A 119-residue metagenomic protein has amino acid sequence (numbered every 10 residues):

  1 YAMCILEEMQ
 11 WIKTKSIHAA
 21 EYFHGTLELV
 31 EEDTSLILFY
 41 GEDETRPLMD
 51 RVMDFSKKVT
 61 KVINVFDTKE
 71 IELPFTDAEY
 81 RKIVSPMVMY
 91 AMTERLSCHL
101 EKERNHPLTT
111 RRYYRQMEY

Functional and structural regions predicted by a protein language model:
Y1-Y119: A SIS-like phosphosugar-recognition module
